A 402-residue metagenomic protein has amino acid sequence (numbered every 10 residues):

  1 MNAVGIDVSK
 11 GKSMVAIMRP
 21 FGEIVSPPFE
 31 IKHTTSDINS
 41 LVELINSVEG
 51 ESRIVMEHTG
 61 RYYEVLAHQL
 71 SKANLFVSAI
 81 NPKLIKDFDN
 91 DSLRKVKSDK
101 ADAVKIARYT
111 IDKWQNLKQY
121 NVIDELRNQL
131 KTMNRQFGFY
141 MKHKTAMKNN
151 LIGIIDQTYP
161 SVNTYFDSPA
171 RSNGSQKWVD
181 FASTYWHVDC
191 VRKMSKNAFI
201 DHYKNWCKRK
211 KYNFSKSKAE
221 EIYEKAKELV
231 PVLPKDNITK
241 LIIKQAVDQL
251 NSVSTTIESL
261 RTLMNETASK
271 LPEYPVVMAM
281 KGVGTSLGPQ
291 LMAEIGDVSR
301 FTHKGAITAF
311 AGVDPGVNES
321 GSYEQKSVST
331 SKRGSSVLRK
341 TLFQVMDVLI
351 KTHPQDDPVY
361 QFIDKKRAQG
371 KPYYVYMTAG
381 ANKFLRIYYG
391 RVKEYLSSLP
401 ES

Functional and structural regions predicted by a protein language model:
M1-S402: A detector of single, family-specific signature residues that are central to catalytic or substrate-handling motifs
